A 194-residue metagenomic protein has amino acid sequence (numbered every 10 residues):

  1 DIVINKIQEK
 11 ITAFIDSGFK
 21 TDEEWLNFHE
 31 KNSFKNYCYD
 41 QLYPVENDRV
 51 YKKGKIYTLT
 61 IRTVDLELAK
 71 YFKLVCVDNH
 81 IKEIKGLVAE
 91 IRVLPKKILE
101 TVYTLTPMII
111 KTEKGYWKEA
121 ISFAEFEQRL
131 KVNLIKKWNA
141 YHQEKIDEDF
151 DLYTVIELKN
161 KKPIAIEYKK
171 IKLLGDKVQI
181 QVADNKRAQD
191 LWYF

Functional and structural regions predicted by a protein language model:
D1-F194: RNA-interacting cores
